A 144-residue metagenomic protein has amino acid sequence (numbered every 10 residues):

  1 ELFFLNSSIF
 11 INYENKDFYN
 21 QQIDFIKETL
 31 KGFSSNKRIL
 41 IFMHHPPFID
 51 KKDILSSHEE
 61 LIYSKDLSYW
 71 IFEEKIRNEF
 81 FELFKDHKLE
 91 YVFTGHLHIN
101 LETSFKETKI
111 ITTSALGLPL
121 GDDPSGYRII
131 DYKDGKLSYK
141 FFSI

Functional and structural regions predicted by a protein language model:
E1-F3, N12-K109: His/acidic metal-ligating clusters that form di-metal
F3-F4, K140: Beta-strand residues in well-ordered beta-sheet regions across diverse protein folds
L5-S7, I130: Conserved beta strand-loop-helix elements of the APE1-like EEP
S7-S8, H44-P46, A115-L116: Active-site beta-loop-alpha junctions enriched in small/polar residues
I11-Y13, P119-L120: A short local loop/turn or secondary-structure capping micro-motif enriched for an aromatic residue
D86, I99-I144: Binuclear metal-dependent phosphoesterase catalytic core
